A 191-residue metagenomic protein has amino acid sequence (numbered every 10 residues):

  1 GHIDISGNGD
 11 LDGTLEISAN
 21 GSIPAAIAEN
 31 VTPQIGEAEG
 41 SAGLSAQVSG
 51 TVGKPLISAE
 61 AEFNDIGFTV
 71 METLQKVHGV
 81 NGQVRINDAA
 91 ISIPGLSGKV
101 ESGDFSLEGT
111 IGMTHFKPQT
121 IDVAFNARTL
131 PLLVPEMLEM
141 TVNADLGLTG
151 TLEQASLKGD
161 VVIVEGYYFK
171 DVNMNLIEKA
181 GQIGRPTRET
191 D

Functional and structural regions predicted by a protein language model:
G1-S92, E108-D191: Membrane-proximal interfacial segments on either side of biological membranes
